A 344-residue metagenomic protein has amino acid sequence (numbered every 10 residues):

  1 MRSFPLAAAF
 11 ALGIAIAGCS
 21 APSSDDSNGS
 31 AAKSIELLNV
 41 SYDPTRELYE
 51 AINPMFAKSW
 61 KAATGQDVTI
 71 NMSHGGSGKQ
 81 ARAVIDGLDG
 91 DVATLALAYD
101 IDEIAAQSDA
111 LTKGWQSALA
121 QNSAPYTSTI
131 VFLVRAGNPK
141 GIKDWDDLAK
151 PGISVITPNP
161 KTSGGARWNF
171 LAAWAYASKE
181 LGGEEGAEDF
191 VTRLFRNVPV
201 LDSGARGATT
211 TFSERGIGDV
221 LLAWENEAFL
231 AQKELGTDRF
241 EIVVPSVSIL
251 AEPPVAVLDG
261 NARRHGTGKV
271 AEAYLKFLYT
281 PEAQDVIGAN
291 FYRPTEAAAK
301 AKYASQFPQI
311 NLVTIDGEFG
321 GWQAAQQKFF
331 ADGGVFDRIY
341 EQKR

Functional and structural regions predicted by a protein language model:
M1-F4: Positively charged n-region of N-terminal signal peptides that target proteins for export
A7-A17: Bacterial N-terminal signal peptides
C19-S23: Bacterial signal peptide processing site
G29-T162, Y340, R344: N-terminal segment of the mature folded domain
V40-Y42, L119, V134-A136, S154-E180 (+2 more regions): Short beta-strand->loop
G137-K143, T162, A175-G183, N261-K269: Short helix-loop capping/hinge motifs at secondary-structure junctions, enriched in acidic/polar residues
E180-S246: Ligand-binding pocket segment of bilobal, Venus flytrap-like solute-binding proteins
A262-R344: Extracellular/periplasmic juxtamembrane helices and adjacent flexible linkers that interface with membrane partners
